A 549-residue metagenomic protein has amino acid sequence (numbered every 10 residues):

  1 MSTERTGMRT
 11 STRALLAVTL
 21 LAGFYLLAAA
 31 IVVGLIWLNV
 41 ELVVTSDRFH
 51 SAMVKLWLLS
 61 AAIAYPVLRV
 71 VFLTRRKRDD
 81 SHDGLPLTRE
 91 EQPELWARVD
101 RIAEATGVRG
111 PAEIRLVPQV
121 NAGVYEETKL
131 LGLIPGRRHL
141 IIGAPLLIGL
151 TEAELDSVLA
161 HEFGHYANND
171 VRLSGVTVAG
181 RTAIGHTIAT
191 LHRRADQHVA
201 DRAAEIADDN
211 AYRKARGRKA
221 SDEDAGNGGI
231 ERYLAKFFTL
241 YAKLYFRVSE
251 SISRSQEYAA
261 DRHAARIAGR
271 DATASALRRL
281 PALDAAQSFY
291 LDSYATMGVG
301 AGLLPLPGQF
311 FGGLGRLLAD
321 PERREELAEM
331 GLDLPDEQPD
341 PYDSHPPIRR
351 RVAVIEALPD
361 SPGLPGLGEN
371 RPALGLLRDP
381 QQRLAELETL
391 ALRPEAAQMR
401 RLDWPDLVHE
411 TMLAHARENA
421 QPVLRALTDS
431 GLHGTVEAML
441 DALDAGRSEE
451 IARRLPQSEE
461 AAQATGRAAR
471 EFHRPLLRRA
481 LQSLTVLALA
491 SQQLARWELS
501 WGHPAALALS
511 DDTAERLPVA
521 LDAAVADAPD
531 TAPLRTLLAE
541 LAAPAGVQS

Functional and structural regions predicted by a protein language model:
S2-R5, E205-F246, E250, Y258 (+2 more regions): Cytosolic-facing loops and C-terminal tails of multi-pass membrane proteins
A17-I31: Select subsegments of transmembrane alpha-helices in polytopic membrane proteins, especially boundary-proximal
A28-F49, G185-R194, Q548: Juxtamembrane "helix exit" motif at the C-terminal ends of alpha-helical transmembrane segments in multi-pass membrane
W37-A62, S221-L234: Hydrophobic alpha-helical transmembrane segments
H50-D80: Transmembrane alpha-helices and immediately adjacent membrane-cytoplasm interface residues in multi-pass integral
L73-R181, G185: Peri-catalytic and regulatory segments of divalent metal-dependent proteins
D100-E104, G185, A189, I252-T273: An active-site-proximal "capping" alpha-helix that borders the catalytic cofactor pocket
V171, V178-R213, A264-I267: Post-HExxH zinc-binding segment in Zn-dependent metallohydrolases
